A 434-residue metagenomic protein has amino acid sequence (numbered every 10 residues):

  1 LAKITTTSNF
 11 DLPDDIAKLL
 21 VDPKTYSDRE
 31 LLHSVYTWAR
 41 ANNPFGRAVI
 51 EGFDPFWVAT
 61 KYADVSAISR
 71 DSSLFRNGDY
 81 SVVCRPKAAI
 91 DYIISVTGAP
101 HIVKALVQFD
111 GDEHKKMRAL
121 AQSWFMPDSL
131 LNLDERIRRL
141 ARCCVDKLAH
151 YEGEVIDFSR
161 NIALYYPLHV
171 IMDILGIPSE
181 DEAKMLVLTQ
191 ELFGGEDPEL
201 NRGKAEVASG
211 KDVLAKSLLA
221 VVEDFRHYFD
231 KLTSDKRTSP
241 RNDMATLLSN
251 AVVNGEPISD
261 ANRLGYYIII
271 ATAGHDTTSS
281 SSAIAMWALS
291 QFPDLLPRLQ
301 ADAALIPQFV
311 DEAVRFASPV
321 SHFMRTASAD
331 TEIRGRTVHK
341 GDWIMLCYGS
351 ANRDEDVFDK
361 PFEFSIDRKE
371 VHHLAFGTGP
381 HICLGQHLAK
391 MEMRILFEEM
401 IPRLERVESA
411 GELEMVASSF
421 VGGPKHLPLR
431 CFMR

Functional and structural regions predicted by a protein language model:
L1-R434: Cytochrome P450
